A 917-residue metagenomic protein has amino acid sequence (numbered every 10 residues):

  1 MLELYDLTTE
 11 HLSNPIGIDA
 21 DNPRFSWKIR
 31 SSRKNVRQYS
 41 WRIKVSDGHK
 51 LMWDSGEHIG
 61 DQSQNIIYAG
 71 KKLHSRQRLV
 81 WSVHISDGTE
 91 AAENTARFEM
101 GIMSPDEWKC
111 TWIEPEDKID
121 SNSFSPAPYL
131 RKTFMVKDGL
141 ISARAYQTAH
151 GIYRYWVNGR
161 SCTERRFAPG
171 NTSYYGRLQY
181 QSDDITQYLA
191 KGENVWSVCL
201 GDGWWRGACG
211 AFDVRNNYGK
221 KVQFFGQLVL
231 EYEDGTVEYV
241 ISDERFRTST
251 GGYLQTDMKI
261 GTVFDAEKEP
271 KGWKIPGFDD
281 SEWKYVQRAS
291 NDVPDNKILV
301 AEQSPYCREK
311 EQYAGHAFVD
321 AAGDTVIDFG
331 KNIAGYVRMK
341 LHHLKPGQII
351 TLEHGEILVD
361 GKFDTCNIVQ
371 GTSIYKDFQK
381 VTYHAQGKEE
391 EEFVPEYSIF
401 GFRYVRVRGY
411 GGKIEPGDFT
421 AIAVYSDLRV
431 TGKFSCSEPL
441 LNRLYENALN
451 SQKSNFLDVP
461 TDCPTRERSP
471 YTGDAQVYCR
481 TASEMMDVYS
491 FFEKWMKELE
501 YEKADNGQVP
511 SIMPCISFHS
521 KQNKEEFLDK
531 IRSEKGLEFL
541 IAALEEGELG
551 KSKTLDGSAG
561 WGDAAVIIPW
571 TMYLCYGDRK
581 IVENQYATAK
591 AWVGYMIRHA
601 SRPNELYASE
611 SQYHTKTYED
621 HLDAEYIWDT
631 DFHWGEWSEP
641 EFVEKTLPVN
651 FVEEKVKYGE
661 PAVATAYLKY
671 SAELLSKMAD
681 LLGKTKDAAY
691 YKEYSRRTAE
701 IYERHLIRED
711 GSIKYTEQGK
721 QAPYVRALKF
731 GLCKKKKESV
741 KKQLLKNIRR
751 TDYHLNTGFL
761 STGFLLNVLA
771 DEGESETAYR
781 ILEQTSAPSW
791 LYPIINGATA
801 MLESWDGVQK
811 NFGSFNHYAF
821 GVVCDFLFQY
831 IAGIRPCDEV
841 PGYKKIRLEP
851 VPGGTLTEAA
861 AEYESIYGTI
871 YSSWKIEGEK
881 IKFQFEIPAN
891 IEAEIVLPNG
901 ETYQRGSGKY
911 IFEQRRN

Functional and structural regions predicted by a protein language model:
M1-R466, G473-D474, V488-E493, N506-P514 (+4 more regions): Extracellular/oxidizing-compartment recognition motifs
E99-P105, E116-D117, R165, T665-K684: Conserved, charged catalytic cores of large soluble enzymes
S121-S125, R144-Y146, C162, G170-Y174 (+17 more regions): Alpha-helix capping and helix-loop boundary segments enriched in small/acidic/polar residues
A143-Q147, Y336-E356, R408, G473-E502 (+4 more regions): Alpha-helical support elements that line or immediately flank enzyme active sites and cofactor-binding pockets
G151-I152, D243-T250, I414-E446, K453 (+4 more regions): Active-site acid/base region of carbohydrate-active enzymes
Y153, S161-E164, A168, L499-K503 (+6 more regions): Active/binding-pocket-proximal capping segment
W196, D265, E467, M485 (+9 more regions): C-terminal capping/lid segments that line or modulate ligand- or cofactor-binding pockets
N216, K220-Q227, V240-W273, A301-E302 (+4 more regions): Non-catalytic C-terminal accessory modules of carbohydrate-active enzymes
